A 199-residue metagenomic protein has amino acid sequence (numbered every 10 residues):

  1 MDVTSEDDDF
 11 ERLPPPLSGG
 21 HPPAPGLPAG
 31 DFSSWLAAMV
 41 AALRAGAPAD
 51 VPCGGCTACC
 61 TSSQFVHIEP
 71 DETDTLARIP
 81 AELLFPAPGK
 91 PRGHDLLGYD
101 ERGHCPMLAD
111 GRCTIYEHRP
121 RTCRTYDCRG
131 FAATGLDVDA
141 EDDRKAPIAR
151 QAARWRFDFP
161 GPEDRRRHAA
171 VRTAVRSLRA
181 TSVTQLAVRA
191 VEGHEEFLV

Functional and structural regions predicted by a protein language model:
M1-V199: Short loop/turn segments that flank or connect secondary-structure elements
